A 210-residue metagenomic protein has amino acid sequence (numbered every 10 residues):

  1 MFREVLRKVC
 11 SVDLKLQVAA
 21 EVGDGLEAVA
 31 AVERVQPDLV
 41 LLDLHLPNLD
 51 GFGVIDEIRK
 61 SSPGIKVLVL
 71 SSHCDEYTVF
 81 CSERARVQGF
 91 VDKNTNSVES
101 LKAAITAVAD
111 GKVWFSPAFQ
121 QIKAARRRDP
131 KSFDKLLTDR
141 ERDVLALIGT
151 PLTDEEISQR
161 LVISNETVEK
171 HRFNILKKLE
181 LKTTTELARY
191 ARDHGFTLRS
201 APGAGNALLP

Functional and structural regions predicted by a protein language model:
M1-A20: Two-component/phosphorelay signaling modules centered on CheY-like receiver
K15-G23, A31, L181: Short hydrophobic/Thr-rich beta-strand motif most characteristic of the beta2 strand and flanking loop of CheY-like
D24-E27, D50-G53: Acidic catalytic/metal-coordinating carboxylates
D43, S71: Active-site residues of response regulator receiver
P47: The feature encodes the CheY-like receiver
Y77-D139, D143, D193-T197: Short, flexible helix-to-coil linker/hinge segments that flank and couple to helix-turn-helix
P151-E186: Recognition helix of helix-turn-helix DNA-binding domains
L176-P210: Basic, Lys/Arg-enriched C-terminal extension of HTH/homeodomain DNA-binding domains
